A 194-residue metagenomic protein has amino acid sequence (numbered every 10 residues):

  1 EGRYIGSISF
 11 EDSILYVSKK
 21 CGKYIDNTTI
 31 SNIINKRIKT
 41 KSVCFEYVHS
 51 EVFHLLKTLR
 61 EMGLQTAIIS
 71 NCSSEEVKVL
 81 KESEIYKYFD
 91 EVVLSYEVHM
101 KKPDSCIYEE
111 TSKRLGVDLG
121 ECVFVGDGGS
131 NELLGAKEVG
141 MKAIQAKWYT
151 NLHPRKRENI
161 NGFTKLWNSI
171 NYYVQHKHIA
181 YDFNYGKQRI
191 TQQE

Functional and structural regions predicted by a protein language model:
E1-R37: A metal-dependent, Asp-based hydrolase signature
R3, K41-S42, Y96: A short acidic, glycine-rich active-site loop that binds or catalyzes chemistry on phosphate/adenosine moieties
R3-S7, F45-V48, I69: Aromatic-acidic/polar surface patches that form glycan- and anion
G6, F10-S13, E51, Q188-T191: A broadly tuned "polar low-complexity/structure-edge" signature
F10, V48, D104: Conserved donor sugar-nucleotide recognition element shared by glycan-biosynthetic enzymes
K23, F45-E46, K101: Helix-turn-helix-type domain boundary/helix-start signal
N27-N32, F53, K57-R60, L64-E194: Asp-based, Mg2+/Mn2+-dependent phosphohydrolase catalytic module
R37-E46: Surface-exposed cleft-lining segments at the edges of enzyme active sites
